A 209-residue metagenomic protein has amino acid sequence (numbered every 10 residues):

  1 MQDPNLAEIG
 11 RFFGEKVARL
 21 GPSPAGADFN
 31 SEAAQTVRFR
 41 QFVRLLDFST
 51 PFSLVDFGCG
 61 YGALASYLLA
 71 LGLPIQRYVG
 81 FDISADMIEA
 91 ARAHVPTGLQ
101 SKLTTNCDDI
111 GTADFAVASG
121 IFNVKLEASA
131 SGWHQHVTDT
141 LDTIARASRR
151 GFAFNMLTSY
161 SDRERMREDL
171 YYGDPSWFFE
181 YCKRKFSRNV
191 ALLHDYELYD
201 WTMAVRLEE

Functional and structural regions predicted by a protein language model:
M1-S23: N-terminal, positively charged/glycine-rich alpha-helical extensions of SAM-dependent methyltransferases
A33-T50, Y67: Conserved alpha-helix/loop element of class I SAM-dependent methyltransferases that forms part of the SAM/SAH-binding
P51-G60: Conserved class I S-adenosyl-L-methionine
Y61-L73: Conserved SAM-binding loop of SAM-dependent methyltransferases across substrates and taxa, primarily the Class I
S84: Conserved SAM/SAH-binding beta-strand->alpha-helix loop
A91-R92: Conserved SAM-binding loop
T97-C107: Conserved SAM-binding strand-loop segment of SAM-dependent methyltransferases
S148-M156: Conserved beta-strand signature within the Rossmann-like core of class I S-adenosyl-L-methionine
